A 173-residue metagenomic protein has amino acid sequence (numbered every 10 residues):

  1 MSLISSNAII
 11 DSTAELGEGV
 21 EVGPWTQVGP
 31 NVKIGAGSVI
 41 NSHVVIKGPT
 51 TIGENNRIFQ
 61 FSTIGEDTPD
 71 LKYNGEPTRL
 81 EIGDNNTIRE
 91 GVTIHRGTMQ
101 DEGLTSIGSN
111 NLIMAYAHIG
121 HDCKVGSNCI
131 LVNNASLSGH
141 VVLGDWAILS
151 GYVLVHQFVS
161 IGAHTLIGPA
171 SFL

Functional and structural regions predicted by a protein language model:
L3-L173: Structural signal for interior beta-strand "rungs" in well-ordered beta-sheet cores of soluble enzyme domains
